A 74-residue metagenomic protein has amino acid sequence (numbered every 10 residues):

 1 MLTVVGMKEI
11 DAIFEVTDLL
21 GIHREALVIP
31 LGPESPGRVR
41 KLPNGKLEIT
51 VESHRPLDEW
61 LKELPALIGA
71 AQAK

Functional and structural regions predicted by a protein language model:
M1-A26: A metal-dependent hydrolase signature that marks the N-terminal structural subdomain at the beginning of catalytic folds
M1-T3, P43-K46, E63: Short, structured interface segments that constitute the first stable element of a domain
V4, A71-K74: Short, charged, intrinsically disordered terminal tails
A26-L27, K74: Short glycine-rich, low-complexity/disordered patches
V28-K46, D58: Catalytic zinc-binding patch centered on the HExxH motif and its immediate surroundings that defines zinc-dependent
E48-E63: Short pre-active-site segment immediately N-terminal to the catalytic Zn-binding motif
K62-A71: Active-site recognition of the HExxH zinc-binding catalytic motif
